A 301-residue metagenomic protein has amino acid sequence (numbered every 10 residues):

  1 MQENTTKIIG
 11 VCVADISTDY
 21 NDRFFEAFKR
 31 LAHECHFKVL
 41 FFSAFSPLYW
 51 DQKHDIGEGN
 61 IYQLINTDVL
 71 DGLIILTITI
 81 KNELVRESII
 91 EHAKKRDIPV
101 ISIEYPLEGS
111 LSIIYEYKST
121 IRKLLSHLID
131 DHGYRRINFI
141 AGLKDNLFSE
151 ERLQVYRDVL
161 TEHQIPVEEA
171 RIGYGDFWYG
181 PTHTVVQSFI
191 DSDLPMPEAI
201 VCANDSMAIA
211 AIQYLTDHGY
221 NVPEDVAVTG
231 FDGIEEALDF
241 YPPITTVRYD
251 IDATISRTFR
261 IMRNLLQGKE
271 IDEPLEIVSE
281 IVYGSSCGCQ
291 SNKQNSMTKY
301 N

Functional and structural regions predicted by a protein language model:
M1-S126, D191, P195: Alpha-helical recognition/docking segments in bacterial nutrient-uptake and carbohydrate-utilization systems
T5, V69-L70, G133-R136, P166-E168 (+3 more regions): Short loop/turn motifs at secondary-structure junctions
T5-I9, L125-I137, E198, S279: Nucleotide donor/acceptor-binding cores
V13-R23, F42-I56, T79-K81, I113-K123 (+5 more regions): Hinge/beta->alpha junction and helix N-cap segments in small-molecule ligand-binding domains
A27-L31, H92, E151-H163, S188 (+1 more regions): Alpha-helical structural signal in soluble globular domains
F28, L73, V100, L128-I129 (+6 more regions): Hydrophobic structural packing positions in well-ordered secondary structure
E34-F37, L160-V167, S192-P195, D217-V222: Short helix-capping segments at alpha-helix termini
V185-Y300: Flexible loop/turn connectors
